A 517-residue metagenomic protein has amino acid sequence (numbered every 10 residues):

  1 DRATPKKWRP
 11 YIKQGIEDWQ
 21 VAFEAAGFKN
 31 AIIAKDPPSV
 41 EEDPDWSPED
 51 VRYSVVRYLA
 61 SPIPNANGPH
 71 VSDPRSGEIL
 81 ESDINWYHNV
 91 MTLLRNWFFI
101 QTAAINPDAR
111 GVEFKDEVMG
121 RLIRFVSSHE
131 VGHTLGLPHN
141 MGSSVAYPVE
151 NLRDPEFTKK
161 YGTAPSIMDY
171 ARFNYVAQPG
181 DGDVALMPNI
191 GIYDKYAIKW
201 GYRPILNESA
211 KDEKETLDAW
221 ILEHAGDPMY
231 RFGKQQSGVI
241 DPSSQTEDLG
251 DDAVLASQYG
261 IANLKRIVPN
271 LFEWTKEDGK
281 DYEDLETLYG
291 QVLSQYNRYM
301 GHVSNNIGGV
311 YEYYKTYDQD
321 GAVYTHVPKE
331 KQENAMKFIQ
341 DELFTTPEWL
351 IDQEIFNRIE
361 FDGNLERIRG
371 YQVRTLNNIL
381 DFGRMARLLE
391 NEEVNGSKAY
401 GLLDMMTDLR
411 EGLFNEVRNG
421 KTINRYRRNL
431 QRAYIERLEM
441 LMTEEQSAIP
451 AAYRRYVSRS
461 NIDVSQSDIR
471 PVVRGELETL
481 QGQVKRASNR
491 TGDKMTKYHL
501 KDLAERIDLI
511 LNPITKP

Functional and structural regions predicted by a protein language model:
D1-R9, V112-V118, D154, Y282: Second-shell loop/turn segments in exported
D1-W46, W86, I514-P517: Fold-level signature of zinc-dependent metallopeptidase catalytic domains
R2, A26, I63-L137: Active-site-proximal segment of zinc-dependent metalloprotease catalytic domains
W8-G15, M119, I123, S127 (+1 more regions): Stable alpha-helical elements in mature extracytoplasmic
E17-F28, G132-H133, L137, F173 (+2 more regions): Sec-exported extracytoplasmic/periplasmic mature domains
I33, L80-D83, S166-D169: Structural recognition of the beta-strand scaffold that forms the well-ordered cores of secreted hydrolase catalytic
D36-L59, R121-Q178: The catalytic-center signature of Zn2+-dependent metalloproteases
S144-P517: Conserved catalytic/binding loops enriched for acidic/polar residues
